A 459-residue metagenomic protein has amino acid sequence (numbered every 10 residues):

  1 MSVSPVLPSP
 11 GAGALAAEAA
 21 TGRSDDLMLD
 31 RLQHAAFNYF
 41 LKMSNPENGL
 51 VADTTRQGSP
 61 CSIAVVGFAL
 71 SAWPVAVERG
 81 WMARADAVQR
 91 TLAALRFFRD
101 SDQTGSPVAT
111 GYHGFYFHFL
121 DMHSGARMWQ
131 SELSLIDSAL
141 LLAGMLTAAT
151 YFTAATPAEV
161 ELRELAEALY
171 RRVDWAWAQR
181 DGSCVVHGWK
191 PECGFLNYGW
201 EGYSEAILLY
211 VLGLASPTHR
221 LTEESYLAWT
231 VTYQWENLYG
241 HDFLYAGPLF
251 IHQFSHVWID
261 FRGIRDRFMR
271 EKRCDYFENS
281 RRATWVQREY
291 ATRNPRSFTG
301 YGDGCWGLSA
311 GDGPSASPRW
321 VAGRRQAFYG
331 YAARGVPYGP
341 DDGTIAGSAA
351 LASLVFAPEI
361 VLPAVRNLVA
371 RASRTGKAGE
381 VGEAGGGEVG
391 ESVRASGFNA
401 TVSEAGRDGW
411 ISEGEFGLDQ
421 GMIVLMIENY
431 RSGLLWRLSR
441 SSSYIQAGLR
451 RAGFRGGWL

Functional and structural regions predicted by a protein language model:
V3-L459: Ser/Thr/Asn(+Pro)-rich, low-complexity disordered segments
